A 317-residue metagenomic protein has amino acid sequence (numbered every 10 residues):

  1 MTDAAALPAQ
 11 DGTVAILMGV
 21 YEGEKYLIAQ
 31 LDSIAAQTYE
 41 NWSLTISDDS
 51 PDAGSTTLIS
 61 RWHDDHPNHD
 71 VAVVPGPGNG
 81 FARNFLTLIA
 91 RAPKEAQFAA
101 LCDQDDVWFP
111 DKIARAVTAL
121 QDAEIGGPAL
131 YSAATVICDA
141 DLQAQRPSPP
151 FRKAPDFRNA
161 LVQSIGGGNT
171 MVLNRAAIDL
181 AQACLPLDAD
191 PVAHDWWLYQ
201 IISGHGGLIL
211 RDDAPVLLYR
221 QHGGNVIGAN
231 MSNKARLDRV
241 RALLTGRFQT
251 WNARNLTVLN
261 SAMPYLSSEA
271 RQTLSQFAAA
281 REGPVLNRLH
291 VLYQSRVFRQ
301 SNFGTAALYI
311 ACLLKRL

Functional and structural regions predicted by a protein language model:
T2-M231, L313-L317: Nucleotide-sugar donor-binding/catalytic module of glycosyltransferases that assemble extracellular/cell-envelope
A4, A183, L187, P191 (+2 more regions): C-terminal subregions of glycosyltransferases and related glycan-biosynthesis enzymes
